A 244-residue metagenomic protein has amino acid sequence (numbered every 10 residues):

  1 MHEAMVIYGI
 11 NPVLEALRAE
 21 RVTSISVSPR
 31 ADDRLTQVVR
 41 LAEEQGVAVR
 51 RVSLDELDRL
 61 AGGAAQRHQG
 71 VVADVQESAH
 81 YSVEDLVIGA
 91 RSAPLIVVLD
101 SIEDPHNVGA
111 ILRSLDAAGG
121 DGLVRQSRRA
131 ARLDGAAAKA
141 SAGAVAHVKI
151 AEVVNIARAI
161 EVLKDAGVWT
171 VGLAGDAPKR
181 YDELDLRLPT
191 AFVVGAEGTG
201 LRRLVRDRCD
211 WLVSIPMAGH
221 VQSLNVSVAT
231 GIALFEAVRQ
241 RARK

Functional and structural regions predicted by a protein language model:
M1-V87: N-terminal positively charged helical leader segments and presequences
M5, E15, R21, G89-K179 (+1 more regions): RNA substrate-binding interface of SAM-dependent RNA methyltransferases
L14, A19, A117, R132 (+2 more regions): Structured adenosyl-cofactor binding patch, chiefly the S-adenosyl-L-methionine
R30-D32, L54-E56, R128-R129, E197-T199 (+1 more regions): Short, acidic/turn-prone active-site loops that include or flank metal/cofactor- and phosphate-binding residues
L60-Q76, A144, K149, R187-G195: Short basic, glycine-rich beta-strand/loop surfaces that mediate nucleic-acid
H106-A110, L201, V226: Short glycine/serine/threonine-rich phosphate/pyrophosphate-binding segments that cradle anionic phosphate groups
V171-N225: Active-site/ligand-binding-proximal alpha/beta "capping" segment
